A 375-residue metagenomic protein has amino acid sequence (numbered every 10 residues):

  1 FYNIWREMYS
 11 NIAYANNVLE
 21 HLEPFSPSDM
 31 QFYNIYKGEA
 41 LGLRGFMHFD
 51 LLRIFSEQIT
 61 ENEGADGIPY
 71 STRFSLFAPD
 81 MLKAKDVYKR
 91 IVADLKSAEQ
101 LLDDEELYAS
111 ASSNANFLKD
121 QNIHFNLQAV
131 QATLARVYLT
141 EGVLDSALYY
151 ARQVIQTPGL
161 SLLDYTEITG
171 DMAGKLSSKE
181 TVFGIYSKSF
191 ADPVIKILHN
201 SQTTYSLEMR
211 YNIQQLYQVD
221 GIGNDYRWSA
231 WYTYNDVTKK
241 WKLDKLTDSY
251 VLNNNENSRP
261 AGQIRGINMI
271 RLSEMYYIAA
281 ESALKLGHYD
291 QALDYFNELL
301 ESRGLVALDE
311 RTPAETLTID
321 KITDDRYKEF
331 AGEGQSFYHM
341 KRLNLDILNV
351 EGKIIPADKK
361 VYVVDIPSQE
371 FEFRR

Functional and structural regions predicted by a protein language model:
F1-F55, L82, L102, G262-I267 (+2 more regions): Conserved, well-structured interaction surfaces
I12-A15, L19, Y88, L95 (+3 more regions): Inward-facing hydrophobic residues that define packing positions of alpha-helical scaffold repeats
H124, L148-L272, I319, G334 (+2 more regions): Hydrophobic-face positions in mid-chain alpha helices that act as interaction patches
